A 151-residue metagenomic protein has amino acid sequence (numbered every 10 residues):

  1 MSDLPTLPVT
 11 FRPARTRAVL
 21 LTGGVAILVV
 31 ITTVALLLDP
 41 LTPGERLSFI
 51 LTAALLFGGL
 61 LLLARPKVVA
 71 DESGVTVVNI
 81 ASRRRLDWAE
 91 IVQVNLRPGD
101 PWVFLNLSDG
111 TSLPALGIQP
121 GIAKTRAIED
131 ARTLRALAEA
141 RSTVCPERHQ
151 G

Functional and structural regions predicted by a protein language model:
M1-L41: N-terminal membrane-targeting/pre-transmembrane regions
M1-P13, L51, E139-G151: Actinobacteria-biased recognition of intrinsically disordered, low-complexity terminal regions
T22-T33, S48-L62: Single-pass alpha-helical transmembrane signal-anchor segments
I31-T32, A70-A81, P98-G110: Juxtamembrane/interfacial segments around transmembrane helices
L41-F49: Short, aromatic-rich membrane-interface segments at the entry and exit of alpha-helical transmembrane domains
A54-W88: Conserved beta-hairpin
R84-G121: Acidic, Ser/Thr-rich low-complexity segments on the non-lumenal side of membrane proteins
T111-G151: A membrane-cytosol interface segment of integral membrane proteins
